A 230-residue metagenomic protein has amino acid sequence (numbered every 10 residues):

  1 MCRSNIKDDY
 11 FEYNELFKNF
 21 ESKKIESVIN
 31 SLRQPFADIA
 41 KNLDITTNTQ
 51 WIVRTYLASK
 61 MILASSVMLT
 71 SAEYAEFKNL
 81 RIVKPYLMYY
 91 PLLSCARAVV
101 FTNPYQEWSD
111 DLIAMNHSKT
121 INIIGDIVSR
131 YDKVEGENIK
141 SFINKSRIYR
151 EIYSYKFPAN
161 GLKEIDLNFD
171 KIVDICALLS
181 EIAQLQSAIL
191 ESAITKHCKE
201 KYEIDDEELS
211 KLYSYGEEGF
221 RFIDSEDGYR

Functional and structural regions predicted by a protein language model:
M1-R230: Terminal alpha-helical segments
